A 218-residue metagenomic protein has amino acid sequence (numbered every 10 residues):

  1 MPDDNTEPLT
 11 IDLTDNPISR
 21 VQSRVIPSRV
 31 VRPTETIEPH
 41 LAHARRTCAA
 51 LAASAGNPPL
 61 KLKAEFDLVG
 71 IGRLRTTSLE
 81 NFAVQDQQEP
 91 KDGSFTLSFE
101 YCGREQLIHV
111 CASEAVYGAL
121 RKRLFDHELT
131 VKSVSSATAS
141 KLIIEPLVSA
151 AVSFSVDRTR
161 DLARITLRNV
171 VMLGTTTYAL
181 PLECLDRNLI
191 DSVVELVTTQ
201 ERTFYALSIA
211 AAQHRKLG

Functional and structural regions predicted by a protein language model:
P2-R29: N-terminal, Lys/Arg- and Ser/Thr-rich interaction peptides
T6-T10, E65, F204, H214: Generic N-terminal initiation segments characterized by hydrophobic and/or small/turn-forming residues
L13-N16, S28, R32-E35, P39 (+6 more regions): Alpha-helix boundary/N-cap detector
V21-F66: Contiguous, amphipathic alpha-helical segments that mediate oligomerization or scaffolding in large protein assemblies
S28, S54, P58, D126-T130 (+2 more regions): Surface-exposed polar/charged interaction patches
T47-A50, K63-E65, A119, R123 (+2 more regions): Charge-rich, solvent-exposed alpha-helical interaction surfaces
V69-M172: Hydrophobic-cavity lipid-handling domains and compact docking modules
K141-G218: Glycine-rich, aromatic-bearing surface loops/beta-hairpins
